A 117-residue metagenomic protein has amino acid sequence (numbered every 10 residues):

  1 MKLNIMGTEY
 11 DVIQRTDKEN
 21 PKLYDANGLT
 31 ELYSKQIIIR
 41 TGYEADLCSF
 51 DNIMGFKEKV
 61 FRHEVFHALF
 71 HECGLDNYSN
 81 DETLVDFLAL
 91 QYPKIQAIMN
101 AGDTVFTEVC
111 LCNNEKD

Functional and structural regions predicted by a protein language model:
M1-D51, E72-D117: Metalloprotease/metallohydrolase-associated module, dominated by Zn2+-dependent proteases
M54-K57: Small, basic N-terminal interaction modules of short regulatory proteins
K59-H71: Active-site recognition of the HExxH zinc-binding catalytic motif
